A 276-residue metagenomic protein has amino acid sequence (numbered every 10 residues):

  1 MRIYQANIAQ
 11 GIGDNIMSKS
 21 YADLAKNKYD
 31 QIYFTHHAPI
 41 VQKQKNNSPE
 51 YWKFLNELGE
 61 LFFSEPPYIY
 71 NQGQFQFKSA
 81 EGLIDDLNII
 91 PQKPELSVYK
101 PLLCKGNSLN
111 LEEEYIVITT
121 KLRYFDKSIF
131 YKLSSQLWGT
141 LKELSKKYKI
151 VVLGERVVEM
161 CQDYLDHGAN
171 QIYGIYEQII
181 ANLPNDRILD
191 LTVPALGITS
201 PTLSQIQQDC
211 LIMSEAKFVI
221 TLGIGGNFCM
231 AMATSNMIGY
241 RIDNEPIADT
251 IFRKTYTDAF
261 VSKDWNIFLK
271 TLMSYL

Functional and structural regions predicted by a protein language model:
M1-F75, Q208-L211, K217, N227-F228: Active-site and donor-binding regions of nucleotide-sugar-utilizing enzymes
I3-Q5, Q31-H36, V117-T119, K149-G154 (+2 more regions): A structural signal for short, well-ordered beta-strand segments and their strand-loop junctions that often border
I12-K19, S135-A248: Donor-binding and catalytic core of enzymes assembling or modifying cell-surface/extracellular glycoconjugates
A38-Y51, D126-K127, V157-D166, P246-I251: Short, charged/polar "capping" segments at the starts of alpha-helices and the immediately preceding loops
K45-Q76, Y164-S200, M237, F252-I267: Active-site regions of enzymes building and remodeling cell-envelope glycoconjugates
G59-R123: A nucleotide-sugar donor-handling region in carbohydrate enzymes
K121-Y131: Surface-exposed cleft-lining segments at the edges of enzyme active sites
F228-L276: Nucleotide-sugar donor-binding patch of glycosyltransferase catalytic domains
